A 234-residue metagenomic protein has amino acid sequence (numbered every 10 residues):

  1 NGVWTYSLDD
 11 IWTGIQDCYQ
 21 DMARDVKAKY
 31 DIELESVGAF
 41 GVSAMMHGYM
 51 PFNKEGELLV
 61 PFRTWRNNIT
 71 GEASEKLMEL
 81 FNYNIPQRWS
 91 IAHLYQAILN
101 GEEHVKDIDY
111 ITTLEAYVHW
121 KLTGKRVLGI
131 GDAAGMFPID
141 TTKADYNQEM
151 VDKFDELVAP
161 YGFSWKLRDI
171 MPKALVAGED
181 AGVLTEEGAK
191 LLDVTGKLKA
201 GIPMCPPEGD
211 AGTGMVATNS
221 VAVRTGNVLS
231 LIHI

Functional and structural regions predicted by a protein language model:
N1-V60, E75-K76, D107, R168 (+3 more regions): N-terminal glycine/serine-rich phosphate-binding loop of ATP-dependent small-molecule kinases, especially carbohydrate
W12-A23, I91-L94, G209-V216: Short, hydrophobic/amphipathic alpha-helical packing segments that form internal helix faces or helix-helix interfaces
G41-A44, T113-E115, P207-E208, V228-L231: Short beta-strand segments
G48, G135, G226: Conserved beta-strand and immediately adjacent loop positions that scaffold enzyme active sites
F52-E55, F81-G209: Gly/Ser/Thr-rich active-site cleft segment
N67: Carbohydrate-associated surface elements
E72-K76, M215-V216: Pocket-flanking alpha-helical
D193, I202, P207-L231: Catalytic phosphate/nucleotide-handling subdomain of diverse soluble enzymes
